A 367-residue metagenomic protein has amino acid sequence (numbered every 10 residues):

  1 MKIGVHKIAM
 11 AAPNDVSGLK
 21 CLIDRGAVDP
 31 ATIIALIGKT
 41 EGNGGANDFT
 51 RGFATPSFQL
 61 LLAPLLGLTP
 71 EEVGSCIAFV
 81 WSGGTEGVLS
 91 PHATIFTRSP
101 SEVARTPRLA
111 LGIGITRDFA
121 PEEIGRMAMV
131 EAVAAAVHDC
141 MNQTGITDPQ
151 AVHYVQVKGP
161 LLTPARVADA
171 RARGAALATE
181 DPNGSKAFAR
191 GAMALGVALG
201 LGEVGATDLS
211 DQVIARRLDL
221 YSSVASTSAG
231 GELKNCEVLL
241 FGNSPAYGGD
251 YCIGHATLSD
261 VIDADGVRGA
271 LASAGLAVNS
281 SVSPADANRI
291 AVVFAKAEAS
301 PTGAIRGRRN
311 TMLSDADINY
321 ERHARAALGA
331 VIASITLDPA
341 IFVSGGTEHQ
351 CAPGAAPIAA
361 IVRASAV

Functional and structural regions predicted by a protein language model:
M1-V367: Terminal domain-initiation and capping elements
